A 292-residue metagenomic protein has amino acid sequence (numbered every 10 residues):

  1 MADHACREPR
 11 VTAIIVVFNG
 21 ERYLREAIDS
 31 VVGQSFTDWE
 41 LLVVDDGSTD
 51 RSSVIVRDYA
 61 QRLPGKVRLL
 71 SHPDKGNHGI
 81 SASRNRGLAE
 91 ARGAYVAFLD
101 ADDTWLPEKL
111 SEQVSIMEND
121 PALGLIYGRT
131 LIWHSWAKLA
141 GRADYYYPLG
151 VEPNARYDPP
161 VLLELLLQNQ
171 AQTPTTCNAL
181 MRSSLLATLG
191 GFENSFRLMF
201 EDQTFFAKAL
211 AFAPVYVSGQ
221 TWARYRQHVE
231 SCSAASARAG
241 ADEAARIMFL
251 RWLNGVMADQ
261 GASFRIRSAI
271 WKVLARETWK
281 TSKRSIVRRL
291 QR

Functional and structural regions predicted by a protein language model:
M1-V32: N-proximal low-complexity "stem/linker" segments adjacent to membrane-targeting elements
E8-V11, V32-V43, R51, P64-R68: Short loop->beta transition adjacent to catalytic acidic/histidine clusters or analogous donor-positioning motifs
Y23-R25, D50-Y59, T104, E108: Acidic helix N-cap motif at the loop->helix transition within catalytic regions of sugar-transfer enzymes
S30, T37, D45-I55, D74 (+1 more regions): A conserved acidic beta->alpha catalytic loop
S53-R92: Conserved donor nucleotide-binding strand/loop of the catalytic core
P64, D74-H78, A82-S83, E112-L185 (+2 more regions): Flexible acidic/His/Gly-enriched loops in nucleotide-sugar-dependent glycosyltransferase catalytic domains
A89, Y145-A241, R246: Conserved nucleotide-sugar donor-binding catalytic segment
V96: Short aromatic/hydrophobic "clamp" motif used to bind/position activated sugar donors
